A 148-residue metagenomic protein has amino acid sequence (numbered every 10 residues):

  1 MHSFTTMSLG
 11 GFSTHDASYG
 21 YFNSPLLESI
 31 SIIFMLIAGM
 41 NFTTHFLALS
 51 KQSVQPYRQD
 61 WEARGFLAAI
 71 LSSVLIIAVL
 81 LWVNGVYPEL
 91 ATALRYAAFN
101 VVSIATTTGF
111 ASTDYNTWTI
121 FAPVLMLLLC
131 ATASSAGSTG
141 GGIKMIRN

Functional and structural regions predicted by a protein language model:
M1-N148: Membrane-proximal intracellular helices of multi-pass ion channels
